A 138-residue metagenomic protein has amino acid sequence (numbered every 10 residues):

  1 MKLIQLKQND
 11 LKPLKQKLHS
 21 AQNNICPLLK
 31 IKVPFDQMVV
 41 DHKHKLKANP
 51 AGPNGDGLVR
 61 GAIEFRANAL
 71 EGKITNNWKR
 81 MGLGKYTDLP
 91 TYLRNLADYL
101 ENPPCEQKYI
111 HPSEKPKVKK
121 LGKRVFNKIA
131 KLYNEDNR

Functional and structural regions predicted by a protein language model:
M1-I25: Short, charged surface segments at domain edges that flank catalytic/cofactor-binding sites
L18-N24, L28, P34-Q37, R94 (+2 more regions): Intrinsically disordered, low-complexity regulatory regions of eukaryotic proteins
P27-N76: Histidine-centered nuclease catalytic patch
R60-R66, D88-E114: Short Fe-S-cluster ligation motifs
N76-Y86: Short, flexible/disordered intra-domain loops and linkers
E101-Y133: Short flanking/linker segments adjacent to small metal-binding domains or redox-active Cys/His motifs
N134-R138: Short acidic, glycine/serine/threonine-rich helix-capping segments at coil-helix boundaries
